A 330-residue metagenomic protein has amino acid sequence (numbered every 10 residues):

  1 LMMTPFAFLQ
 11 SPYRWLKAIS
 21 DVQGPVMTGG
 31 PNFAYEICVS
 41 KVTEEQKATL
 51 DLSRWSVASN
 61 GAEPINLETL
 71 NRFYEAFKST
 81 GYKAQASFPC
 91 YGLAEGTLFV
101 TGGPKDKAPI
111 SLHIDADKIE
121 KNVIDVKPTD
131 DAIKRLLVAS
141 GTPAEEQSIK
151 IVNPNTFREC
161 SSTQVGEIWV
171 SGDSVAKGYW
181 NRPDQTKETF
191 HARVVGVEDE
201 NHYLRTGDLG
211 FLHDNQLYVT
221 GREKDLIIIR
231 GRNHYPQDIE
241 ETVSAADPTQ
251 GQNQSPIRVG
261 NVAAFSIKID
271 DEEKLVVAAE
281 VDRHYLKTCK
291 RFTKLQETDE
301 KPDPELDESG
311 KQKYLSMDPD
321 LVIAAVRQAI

Functional and structural regions predicted by a protein language model:
L1-I19, Y235-I239: ATP-dependent adenylate-forming carboxylate-activation enzymes
P5-F8, G24-T28, S59-N66, V138-A139 (+5 more regions): Hydrophobic alpha-helical scaffolding
L16, G24-G29, K41-K134, S148 (+1 more regions): Gly/Ser/Thr-rich phosphate-binding loop
F33-E36, E63, S174: Alpha-helix/helix-capping structural signal
G92, I149, N215-Q216, V243 (+1 more regions): Residue-level signal for inorganic ion chemistry
L137-K150, P154-T163, E167-I229, N233: Conserved ATP-binding/catalytic segment of the ANL
S174-V175, T189, Q216-S244, V281-D320: Adenylate-forming
T189, R205-L209, L226, A245-D282: C-terminal boundary motif of the adenylate-forming
